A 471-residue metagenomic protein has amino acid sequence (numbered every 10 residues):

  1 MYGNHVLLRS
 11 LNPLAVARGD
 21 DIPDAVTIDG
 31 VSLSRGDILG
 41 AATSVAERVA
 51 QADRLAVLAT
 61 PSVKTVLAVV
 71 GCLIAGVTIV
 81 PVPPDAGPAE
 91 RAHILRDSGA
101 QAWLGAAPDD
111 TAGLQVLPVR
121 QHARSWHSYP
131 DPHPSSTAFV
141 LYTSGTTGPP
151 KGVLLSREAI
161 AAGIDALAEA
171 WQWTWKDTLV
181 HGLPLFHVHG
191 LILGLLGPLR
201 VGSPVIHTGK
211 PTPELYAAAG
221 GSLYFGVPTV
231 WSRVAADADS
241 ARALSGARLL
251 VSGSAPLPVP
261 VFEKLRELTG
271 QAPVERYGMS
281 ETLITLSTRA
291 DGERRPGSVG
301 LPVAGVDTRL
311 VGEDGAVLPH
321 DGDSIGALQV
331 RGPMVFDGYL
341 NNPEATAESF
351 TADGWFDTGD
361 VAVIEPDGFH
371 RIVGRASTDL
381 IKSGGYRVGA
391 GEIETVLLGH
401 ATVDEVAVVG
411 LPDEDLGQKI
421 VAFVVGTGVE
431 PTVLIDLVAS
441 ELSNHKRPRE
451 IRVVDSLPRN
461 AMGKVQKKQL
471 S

Functional and structural regions predicted by a protein language model:
M1-R48, D53, P431, D436: N-lobe entry segment of adenylate-forming
H5-R9, I22, R124-Y142, P149 (+1 more regions): Conserved pre-ATP/AMP-binding loop-to-beta segment of ANL
V31, A46-A86: Conserved AMP-binding/adenylate-forming
S32-G36, A138-D165: Conserved AMP-binding A3 loop
V57, W103, G332, D337-G338 (+3 more regions): AMP-binding/adenylate-forming catalytic core of the ANL superfamily
A161-T178, F186-S222, D237-A238: Conserved AMP-binding/adenylation subdomain of ANL enzymes
G221-G226, A235-R295, D307: Gly/Ser/Thr-rich phosphate-binding loop
R309-Q329, E348, P366-D367, G428-P431 (+1 more regions): Conserved beta-loop-beta connector loops within the AMP-binding
